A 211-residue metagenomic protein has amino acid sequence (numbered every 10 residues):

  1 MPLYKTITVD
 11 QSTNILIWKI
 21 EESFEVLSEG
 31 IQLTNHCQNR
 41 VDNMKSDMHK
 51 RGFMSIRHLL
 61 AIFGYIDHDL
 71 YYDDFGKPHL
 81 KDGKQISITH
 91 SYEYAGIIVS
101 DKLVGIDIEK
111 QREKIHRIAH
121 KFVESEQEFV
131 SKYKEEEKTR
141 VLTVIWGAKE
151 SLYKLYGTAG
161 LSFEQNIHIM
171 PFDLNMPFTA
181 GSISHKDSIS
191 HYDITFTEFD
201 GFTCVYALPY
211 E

Functional and structural regions predicted by a protein language model:
M1-E211: Core catalytic alpha/beta fold that binds nucleotide/phospho-ligands
